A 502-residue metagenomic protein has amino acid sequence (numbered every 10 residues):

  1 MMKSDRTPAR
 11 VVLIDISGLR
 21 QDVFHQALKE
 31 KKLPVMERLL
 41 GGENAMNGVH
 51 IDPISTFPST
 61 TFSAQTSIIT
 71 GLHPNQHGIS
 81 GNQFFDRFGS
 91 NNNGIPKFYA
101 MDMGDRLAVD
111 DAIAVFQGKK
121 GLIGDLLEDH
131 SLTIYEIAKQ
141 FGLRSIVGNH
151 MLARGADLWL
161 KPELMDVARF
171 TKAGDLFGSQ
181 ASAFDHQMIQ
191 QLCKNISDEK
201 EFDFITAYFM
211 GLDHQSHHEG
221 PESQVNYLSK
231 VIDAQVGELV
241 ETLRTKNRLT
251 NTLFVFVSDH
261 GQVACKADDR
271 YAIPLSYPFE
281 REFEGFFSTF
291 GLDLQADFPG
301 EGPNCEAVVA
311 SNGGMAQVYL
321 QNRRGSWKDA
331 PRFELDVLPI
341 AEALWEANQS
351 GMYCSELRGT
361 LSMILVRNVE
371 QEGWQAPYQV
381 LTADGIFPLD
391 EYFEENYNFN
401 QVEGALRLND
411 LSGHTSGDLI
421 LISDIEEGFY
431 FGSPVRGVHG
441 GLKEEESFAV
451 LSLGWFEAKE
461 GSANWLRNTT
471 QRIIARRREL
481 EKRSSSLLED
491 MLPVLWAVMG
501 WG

Functional and structural regions predicted by a protein language model:
P8-D22, R38-L40, I68, A138 (+8 more regions): Beta-strand elements within well-structured catalytic alpha/beta cores of enzymes that handle phosphate/sulfate esters
F24-I79, Q83, I146: Short, structured active-site-proximal loop/turn typified by the sulfatase FGly-forming signature C/S-X-P-X-R
A27-K31, K161-L164, G220-N226, D268-F279 (+1 more regions): Short secondary-structure boundary/capping segments
V35, V231-F279, M363-L365, E370-W374 (+5 more regions): Metal-dependent active-site segment of extracytoplasmic phospho-/sulfohydrolases and closely related
I69-E222, V231, V494-M499: His/Asp/Glu-rich, glycine-adjacent segments that coordinate divalent cations and/or stabilize oxyanion chemistry on
S131, G300-V494, V498: Active-site neighborhoods of enzymes that stabilize oxyanions during catalysis
S182-E199, D203-I205, L212-F254, Q262-A264 (+5 more regions): A long, amphipathic alpha-helix that forms part of the scaffold/cap immediately adjacent to metal-dependent active
N251-T252, S258-G325: Acidic/histidine-rich catalytic neighborhood
